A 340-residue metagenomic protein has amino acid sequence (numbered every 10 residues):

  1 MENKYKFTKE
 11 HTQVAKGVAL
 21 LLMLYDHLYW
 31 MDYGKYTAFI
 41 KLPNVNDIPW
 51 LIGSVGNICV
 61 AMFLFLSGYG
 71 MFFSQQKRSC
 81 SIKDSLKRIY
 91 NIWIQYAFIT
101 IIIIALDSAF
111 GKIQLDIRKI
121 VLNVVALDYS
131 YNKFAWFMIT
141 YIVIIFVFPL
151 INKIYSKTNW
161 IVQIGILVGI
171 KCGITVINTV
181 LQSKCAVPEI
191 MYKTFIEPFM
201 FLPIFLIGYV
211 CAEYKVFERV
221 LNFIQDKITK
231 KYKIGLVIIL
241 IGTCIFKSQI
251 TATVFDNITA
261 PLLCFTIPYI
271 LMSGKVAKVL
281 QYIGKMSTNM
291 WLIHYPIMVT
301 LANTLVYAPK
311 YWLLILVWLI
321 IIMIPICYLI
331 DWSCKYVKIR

Functional and structural regions predicted by a protein language model:
M1-G173, Y282, M286, Y307-R340: Membrane-cytosol interface segments of multi-pass membrane proteins, especially ER/Golgi lipid-handling enzymes
H27, M71, I103-D107, T175-Q182 (+3 more regions): Structural signal for membrane-spanning alpha-helices in multi-pass inner-membrane proteins, emphasizing helix cores
A38-I40, L115, Q182-M191, L221 (+1 more regions): Membrane-interface helix termini and inter-helical loops of multi-pass transporters
I48-V60, V125-T140, V176-L206, I241-F265 (+3 more regions): Interfacial loop-to-helix transition and helix-capping segments at the boundaries of transmembrane helices
F98-I103, I120-S130, K184-E189, Y214-I224 (+2 more regions): Short juxtamembrane and helix-loop transition motifs at transmembrane-helix boundaries in membrane proteins
A105, F205, K233-K338: Alpha-helical transmembrane segments of multi-pass integral membrane proteins
I144-K153, L206-V220, L263-V276: Alpha-helical transmembrane segments in multipass membrane proteins, preferentially the mid-helix core
I161-G169, Q225-I241: Signature aromatic-anchored transmembrane alpha helix within multi-pass, membrane-resident enzymes that catalyze glycan
